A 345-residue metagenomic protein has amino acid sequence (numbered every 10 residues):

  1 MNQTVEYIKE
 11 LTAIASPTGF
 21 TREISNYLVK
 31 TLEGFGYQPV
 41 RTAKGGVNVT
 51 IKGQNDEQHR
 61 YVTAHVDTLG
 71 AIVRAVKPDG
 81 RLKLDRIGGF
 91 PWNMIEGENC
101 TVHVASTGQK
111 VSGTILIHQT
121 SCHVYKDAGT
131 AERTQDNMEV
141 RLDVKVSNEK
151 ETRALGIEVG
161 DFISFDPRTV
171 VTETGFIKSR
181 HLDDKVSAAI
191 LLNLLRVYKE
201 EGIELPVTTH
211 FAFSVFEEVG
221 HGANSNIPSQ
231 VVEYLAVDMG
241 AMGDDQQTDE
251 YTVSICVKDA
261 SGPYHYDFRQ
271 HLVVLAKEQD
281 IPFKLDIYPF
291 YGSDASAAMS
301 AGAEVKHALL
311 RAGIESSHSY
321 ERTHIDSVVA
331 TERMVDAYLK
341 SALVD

Functional and structural regions predicted by a protein language model:
M1-D345: N-terminal hydrophobic/helix-forming segments and targeting peptides
